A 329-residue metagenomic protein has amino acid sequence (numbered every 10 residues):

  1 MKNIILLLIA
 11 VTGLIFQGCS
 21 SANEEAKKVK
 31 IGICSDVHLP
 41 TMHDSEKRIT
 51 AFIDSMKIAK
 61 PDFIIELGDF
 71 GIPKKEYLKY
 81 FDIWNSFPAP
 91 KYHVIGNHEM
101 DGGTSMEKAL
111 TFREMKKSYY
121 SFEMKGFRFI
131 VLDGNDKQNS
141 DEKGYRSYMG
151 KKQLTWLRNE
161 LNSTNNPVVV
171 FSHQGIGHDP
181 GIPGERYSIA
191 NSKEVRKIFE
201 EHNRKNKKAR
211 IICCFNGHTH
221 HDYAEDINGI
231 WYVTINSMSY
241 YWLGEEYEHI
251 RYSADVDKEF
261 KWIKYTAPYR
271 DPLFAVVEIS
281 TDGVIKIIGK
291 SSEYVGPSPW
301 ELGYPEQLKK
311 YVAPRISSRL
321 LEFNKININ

Functional and structural regions predicted by a protein language model:
M1-A26, N203: Bacterial Sec-dependent N-terminal signal peptides
C19-K79: N-terminal active-site segment of His-dependent metallophosphoesterases
I31, I64, F129, V168-V169: Hydrophobic beta-strand anchors of alpha/beta hydrolase catalytic cores
D36, G68-D69, G96-N97, H173 (+1 more regions): Active-site glycine-centered loops adjacent to acidic/histidine catalytic or metal-binding residues that shape
K75-S163, N191-I211, H221, E225-N236 (+2 more regions): Extended active-site neighborhood of metal-dependent phosphoesterases/phosphodiesterases
G134, F171-I176, G217-T219, K290-S292: Short, well-ordered beta-to-alpha junction loops that form the rim of enzyme active sites and present histidine/acidic
N159-G181: Short acidic, glycine-rich surface-loop motifs adjacent to enzyme active sites
K258-N329: A short C-terminal boundary segment appended to hydrolase-like catalytic domains
